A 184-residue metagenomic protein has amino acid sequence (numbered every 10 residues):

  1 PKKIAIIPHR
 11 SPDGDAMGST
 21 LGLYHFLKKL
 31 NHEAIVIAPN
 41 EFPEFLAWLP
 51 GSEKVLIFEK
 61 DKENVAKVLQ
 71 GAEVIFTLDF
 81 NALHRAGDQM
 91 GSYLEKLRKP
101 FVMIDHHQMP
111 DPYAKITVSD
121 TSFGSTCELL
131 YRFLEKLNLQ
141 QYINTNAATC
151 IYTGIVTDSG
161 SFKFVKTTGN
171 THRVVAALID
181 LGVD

Functional and structural regions predicted by a protein language model:
P1-P12, G22-K28, D111-D184: A structured phosphate/pyrophosphate-recognition subdomain
I4-V65, L69-G71, I75: Anionic-ligand anchoring segments at beta-strand to alpha-helix junctions in alpha/beta enzyme folds, i.e., glycine
H9-R10, P39-N40, K60, V74 (+6 more regions): Fold-independent oxyanion-binding glycine-rich loops and adjacent beta-strand/coil segments at enzyme active sites
A16-T20, G87-D88, T168: Conserved strand-to-helix beginnings and helix N-cap segments that scaffold or border functional pockets
E33, V65-V68, L97, L137-Y142: Short, glycine- and charge-enriched coil/turn segments that flank and shape catalytic ligand pockets
E41-E44, P50, R85, D111-Y113 (+2 more regions): Residue-level signal for pocket-adjacent positions within structured domains
L56-I116: Active-site cofactor/cluster-binding pocket
